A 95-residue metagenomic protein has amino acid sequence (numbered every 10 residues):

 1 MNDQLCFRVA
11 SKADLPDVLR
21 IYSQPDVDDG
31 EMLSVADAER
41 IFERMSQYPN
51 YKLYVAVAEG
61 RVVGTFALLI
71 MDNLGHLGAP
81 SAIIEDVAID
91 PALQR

Functional and structural regions predicted by a protein language model:
L5, G60-T65, A82: Glycine-rich phosphate/pyrophosphate-binding loop shared by adenosine-nucleotide-utilizing enzymes
C6-V18: A short beta-loop-alpha structural element at the N-terminal edge of CoA-dependent acyl/N-acetyltransferase catalytic
A10, V87-I89: Hydrophobic adenine-recognition pocket in adenosine-nucleotide-binding enzymes
L19-E43: Conserved GNAT-fold acetyl-CoA-binding loop/helix
E43-V55, I83: A short helix-loop-beta-strand connector motif used in the catalytic cores of GNAT acetyltransferases and, in some
L53-V55, R61-I70, A88: Conserved beta-strand in the GNAT
A67, D72-I83: Conserved acyl-donor/pantetheine-binding loop and adjacent beta-alpha core of acyl/acetyltransferases and related
L77, D90-R95: Conserved glycine-rich acetyl-CoA-binding loop
